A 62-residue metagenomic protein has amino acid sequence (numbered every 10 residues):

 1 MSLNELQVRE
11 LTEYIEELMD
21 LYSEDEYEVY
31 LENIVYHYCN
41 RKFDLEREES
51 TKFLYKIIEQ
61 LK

Functional and structural regions predicted by a protein language model:
S2-E28: N-terminal acidic leader/helix
D25-K62: Short, charge-rich amphipathic interface segments used for partner binding and complex assembly
